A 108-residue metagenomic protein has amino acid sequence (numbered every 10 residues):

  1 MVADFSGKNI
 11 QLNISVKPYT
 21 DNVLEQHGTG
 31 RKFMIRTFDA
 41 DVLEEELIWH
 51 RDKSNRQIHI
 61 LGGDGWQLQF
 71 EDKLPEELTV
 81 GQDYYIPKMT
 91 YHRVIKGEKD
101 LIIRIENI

Functional and structural regions predicted by a protein language model:
V2-G7, D64-W66: Fe(II)/2-oxoglutarate oxygenase catalytic core
N13-F38: Transition segment at domain starts
F33-K53: Conserved short histidine dyad/triad with adjacent acidic residue
L47, D64-Q69: Short beta-strand segments in beta-sandwich/barrel cores
D52-W66: Short, conserved beta-strand element in jelly-roll/cupin
D72-M89: Short acidic-glycine-tyrosine-enriched beta hairpin
K88-I108: Ligand-binding loop in jelly-roll beta-barrel domains
